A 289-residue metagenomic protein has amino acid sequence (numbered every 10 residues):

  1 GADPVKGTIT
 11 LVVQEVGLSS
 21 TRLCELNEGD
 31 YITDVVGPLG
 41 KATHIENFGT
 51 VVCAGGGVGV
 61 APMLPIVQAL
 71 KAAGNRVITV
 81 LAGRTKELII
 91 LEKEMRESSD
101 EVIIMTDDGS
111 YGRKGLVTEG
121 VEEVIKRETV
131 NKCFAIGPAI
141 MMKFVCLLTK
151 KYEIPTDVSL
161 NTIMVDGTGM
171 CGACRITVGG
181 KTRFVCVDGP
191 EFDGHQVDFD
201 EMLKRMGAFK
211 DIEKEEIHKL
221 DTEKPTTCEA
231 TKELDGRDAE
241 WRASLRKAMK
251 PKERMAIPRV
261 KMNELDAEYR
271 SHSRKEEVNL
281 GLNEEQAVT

Functional and structural regions predicted by a protein language model:
G1-E28: Ferredoxin-reductase
V12-Q14, T33-V35, V187: Residues in well-ordered beta-strands of folded domains
L18-V165: FNR/FR-type flavoprotein reductase catalytic core
S19-R22, L39, R113, T156 (+5 more regions): Glycine-rich, flexible loop/turn motifs
P62, A139-I140, N161-E191, T226-A230 (+1 more regions): Local cysteine-cluster metal-coordination motifs and their immediate loop/turn environment, predominantly Fe-S cluster
K151-T162, G172-I176, V278-E285: Short, intrinsically disordered, charge-biased short linear motifs at domain edges
T177-D211: Non-heme iron-sulfur electron-transfer modules
F199, R205-I212, E216-T289: Ferredoxin-type iron-sulfur electron-transfer modules and their immediate structural context
